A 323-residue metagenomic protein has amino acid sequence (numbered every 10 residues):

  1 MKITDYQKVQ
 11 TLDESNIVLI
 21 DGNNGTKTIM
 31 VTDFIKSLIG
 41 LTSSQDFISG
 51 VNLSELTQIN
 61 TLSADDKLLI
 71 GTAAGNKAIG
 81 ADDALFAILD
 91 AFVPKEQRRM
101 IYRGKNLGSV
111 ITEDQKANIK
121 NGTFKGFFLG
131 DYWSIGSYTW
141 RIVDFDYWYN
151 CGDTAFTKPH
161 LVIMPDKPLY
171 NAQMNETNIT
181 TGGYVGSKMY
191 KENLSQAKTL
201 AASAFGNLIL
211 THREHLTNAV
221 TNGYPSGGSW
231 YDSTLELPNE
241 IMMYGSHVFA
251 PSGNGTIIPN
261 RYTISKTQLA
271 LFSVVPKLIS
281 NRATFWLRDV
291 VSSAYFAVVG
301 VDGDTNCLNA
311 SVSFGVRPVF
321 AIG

Functional and structural regions predicted by a protein language model:
M1-T26, D46-L56: Short, intrinsically disordered N-terminal pre-domain segments
K2, N52, K67, Y132-S134: Ser/Thr- (and often Asn-) enriched beta-sheet segments in non-cytosolic proteins
E14-I17, S63-K67, F314-G315: Short, surface-exposed beta-edge/turn micro-motifs
I20-G40, K67-D90: Short, surface-exposed terminal/edge motifs of secreted or surface/virion proteins that either
T42-I48, I88-Q97: Heptad-repeat coiled-coil amphipathic alpha-helices that mediate oligomerization/assembly
V93-G323: Collagenous Gly-X-Y triple-helix signature in extracellular proteins
